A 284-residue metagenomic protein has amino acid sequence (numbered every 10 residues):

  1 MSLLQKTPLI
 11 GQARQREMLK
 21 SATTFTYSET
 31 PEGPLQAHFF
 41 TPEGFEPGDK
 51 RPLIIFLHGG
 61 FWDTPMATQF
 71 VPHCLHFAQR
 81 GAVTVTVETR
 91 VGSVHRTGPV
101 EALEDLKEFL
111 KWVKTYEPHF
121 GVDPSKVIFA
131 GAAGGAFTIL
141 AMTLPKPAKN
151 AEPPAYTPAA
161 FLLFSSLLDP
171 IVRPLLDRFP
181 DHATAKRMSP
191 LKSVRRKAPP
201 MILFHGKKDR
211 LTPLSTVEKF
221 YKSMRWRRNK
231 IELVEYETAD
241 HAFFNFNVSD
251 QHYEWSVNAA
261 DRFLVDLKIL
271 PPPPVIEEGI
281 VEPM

Functional and structural regions predicted by a protein language model:
S2-D49: N-terminal cap/lid segment of alpha/beta-hydrolase-fold proteins
D49-G59: Short beta-strand element of the alpha/beta-hydrolase
L53, G81-E88: A fold-wide structural signal in alpha/beta-hydrolase
P65-H73, V85-P124, S249-Y253: Catalytic nucleophile-loop/oxyanion-hole region of alpha/beta-hydrolase and closely related hydrolase-like folds
E108-L176, A185-K186, P190: Primarily recognizes the serine-hydrolase "nucleophile elbow" in alpha/beta-hydrolase and SGNH/GDSL folds
L203-H205, D209: Short beta-strand/loop motif that positions the catalytic acidic residue of the alpha/beta-hydrolase fold
R210-K219: Conserved alpha/beta-hydrolase "acid-adjacent" motif
E218-Y221, R225-M284: C-terminal catalytic histidine-bearing segment of alpha/beta-hydrolase fold enzymes
